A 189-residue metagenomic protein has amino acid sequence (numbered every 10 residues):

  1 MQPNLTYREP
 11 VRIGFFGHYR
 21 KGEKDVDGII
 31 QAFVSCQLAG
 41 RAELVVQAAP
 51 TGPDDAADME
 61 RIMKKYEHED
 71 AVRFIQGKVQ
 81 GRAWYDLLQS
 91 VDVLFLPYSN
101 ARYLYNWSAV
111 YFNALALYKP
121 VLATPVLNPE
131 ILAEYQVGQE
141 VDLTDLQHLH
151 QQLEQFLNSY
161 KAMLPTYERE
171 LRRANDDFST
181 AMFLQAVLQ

Functional and structural regions predicted by a protein language model:
L5-K24, I30-V34, L44-V45: Conserved donor-binding/catalytic core segment of Leloir-type glycosyltransferases
E43-M59, G77: Glycosyltransferase donor-sugar binding loop
A57-Y85, S90: Nucleotide-activated donor-binding/catalytic signature segment of Leloir-type glycosyltransferases, i.e., the conserved
D92, Y118-P120: A short alpha->beta transition loop at the rim of the catalytic pocket in nucleotide-sugar-dependent
L96-F112, T124-V126, E130-I131: Nucleotide-sugar-dependent
L115: Short alpha-helix at the nucleotide-sugar/activated-sugar donor binding site of glycosyltransferases and closely
E130-Q155: Change "using UDP/GDP/dTDP sugars" to "using nucleotide sugars
T144-H150, N158-Q189: A charged, aromatic-enriched C-terminal amphipathic alpha-helix characteristic of glycosyltransferases across folds
